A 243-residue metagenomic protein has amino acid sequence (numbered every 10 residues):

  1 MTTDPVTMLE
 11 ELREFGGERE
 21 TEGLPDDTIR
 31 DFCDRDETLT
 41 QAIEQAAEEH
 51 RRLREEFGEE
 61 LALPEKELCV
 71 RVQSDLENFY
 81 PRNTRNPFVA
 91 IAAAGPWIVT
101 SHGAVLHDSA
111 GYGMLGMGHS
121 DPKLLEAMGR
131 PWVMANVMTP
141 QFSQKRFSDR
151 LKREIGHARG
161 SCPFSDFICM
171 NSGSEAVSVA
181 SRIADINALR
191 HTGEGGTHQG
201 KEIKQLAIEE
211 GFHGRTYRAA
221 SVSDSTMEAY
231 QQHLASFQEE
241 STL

Functional and structural regions predicted by a protein language model:
M1-F164, T226-E228: N-terminal glycine-rich, Lys/His-bearing helix-loop that initiates the first secondary-structure elements of many
M1-G23, D27, K123, K152-L243: PLP-dependent aspartate aminotransferase-fold enzymes
